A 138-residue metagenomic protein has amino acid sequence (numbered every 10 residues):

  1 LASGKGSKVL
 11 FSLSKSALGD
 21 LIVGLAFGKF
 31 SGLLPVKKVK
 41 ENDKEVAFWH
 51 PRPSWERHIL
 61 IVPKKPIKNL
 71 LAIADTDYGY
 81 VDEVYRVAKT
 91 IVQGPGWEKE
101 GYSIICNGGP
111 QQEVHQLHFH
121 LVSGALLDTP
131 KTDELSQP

Functional and structural regions predicted by a protein language model:
L1-P138: HIT superfamily nucleotide-processing domains
